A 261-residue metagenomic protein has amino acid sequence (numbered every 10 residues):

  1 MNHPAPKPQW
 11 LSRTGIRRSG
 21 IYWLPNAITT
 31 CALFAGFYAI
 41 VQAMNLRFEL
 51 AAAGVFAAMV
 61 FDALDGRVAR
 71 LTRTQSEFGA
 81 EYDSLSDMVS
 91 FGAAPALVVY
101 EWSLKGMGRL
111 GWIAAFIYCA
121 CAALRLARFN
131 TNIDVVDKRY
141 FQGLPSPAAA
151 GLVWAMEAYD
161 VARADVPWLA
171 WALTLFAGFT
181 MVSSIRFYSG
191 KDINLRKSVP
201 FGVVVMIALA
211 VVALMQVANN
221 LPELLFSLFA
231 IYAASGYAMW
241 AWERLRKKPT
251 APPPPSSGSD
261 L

Functional and structural regions predicted by a protein language model:
M1-A63, G236-W242, P249, S259-L261: Topogenic membrane-insertion module of multi-pass membrane proteins
M1-R13, K138-L261: C-terminal membrane-associated helical module and adjoining short loops/tails
R17-N26, F78-S86, V136-Q142, S189-P200: Short, amphipathic, aromatic/basic-enriched membrane-interface segments that mark the entry/exit of transmembrane
Y22-T30, L71-A127, A155: Multi-pass membrane catalytic core of lipid/isoprenoid biosynthesis enzymes
I28-C31, A51-A58, A114-C121, A149 (+4 more regions): Hydrophobic alpha-helical transmembrane segments of polytopic
F34, V60, L64-V68, L85 (+1 more regions): Active-site His/Glu-centered metal-binding helix of metallohydrolases
Y38-G54, A93-F116, V153-A170, M215-P222: Helix-coil boundary and interhelical linker segments in multi-pass alpha-helical membrane proteins
D65-S76, A123-V136, V182-K191, Y237-R244: C-terminal ends of transmembrane helices
